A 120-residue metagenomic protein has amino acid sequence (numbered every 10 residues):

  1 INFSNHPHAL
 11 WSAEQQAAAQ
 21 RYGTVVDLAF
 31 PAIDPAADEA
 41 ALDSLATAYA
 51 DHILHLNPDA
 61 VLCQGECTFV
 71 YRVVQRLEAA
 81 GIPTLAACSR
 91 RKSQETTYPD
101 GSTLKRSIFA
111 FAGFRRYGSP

Functional and structural regions predicted by a protein language model:
I1-N57, R72-P120: Long, low-complexity, Lys/Arg-enriched
H6, L62-Y71: Gly/Ser/Thr-rich loops at beta-strand to alpha-helix junctions that form or flank small-molecule/cofactor-binding
